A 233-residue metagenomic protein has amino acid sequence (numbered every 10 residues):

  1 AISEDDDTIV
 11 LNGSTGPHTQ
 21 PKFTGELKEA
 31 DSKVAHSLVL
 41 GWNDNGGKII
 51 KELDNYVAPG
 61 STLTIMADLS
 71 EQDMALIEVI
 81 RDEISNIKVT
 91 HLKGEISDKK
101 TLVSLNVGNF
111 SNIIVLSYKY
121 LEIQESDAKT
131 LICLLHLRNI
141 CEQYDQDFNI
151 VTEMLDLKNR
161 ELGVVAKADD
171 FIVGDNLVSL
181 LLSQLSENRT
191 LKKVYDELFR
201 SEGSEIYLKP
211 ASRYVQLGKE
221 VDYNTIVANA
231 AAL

Functional and structural regions predicted by a protein language model:
A1-L233: Cytosolic regulatory regions of ion transport systems
